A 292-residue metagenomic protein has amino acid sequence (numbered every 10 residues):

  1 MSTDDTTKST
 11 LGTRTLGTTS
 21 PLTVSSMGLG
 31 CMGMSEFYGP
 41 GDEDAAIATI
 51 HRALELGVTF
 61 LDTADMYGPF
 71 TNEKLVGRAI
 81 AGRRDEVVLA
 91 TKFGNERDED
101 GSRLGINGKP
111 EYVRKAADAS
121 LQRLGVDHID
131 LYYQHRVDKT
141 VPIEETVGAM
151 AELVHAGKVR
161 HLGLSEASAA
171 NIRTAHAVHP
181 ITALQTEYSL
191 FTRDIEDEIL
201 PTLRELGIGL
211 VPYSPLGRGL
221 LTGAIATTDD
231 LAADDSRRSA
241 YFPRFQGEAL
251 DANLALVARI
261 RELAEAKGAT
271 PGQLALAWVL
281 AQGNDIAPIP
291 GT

Functional and structural regions predicted by a protein language model:
M1-V88: N-terminal binding-site loop/beta-alpha segment at the start of enzyme catalytic domains that lines or forms
L16, L29, A46, L61 (+11 more regions): Conserved, mostly hydrophobic/aromatic
L22-M27, G57-T59, R83-V87, V126-D130 (+5 more regions): Short, well-ordered coil/turn segments that N-cap beta-strands
S25, R204-L263, D285-I286: Glycine-rich, positively charged active-site loop/lid region within alpha/beta enzyme cores that binds and organizes
G33-Y38, E96-R103: A short acidic, helix-capping loop that chelates divalent metal ions and anchors anionic groups
G77-T91, G148, E152, A156-G157: Alpha-helix-loop-beta-strand connector modules within alpha/beta enzyme cores
D100-D194, E198: Glycine/proline-rich, positively charged, aromatic-decorated active-site loop/lid region on the catalytic face
V154, A249-T292: Conserved short secondary-structure transition element at the edge of the structured enzyme core that lines
